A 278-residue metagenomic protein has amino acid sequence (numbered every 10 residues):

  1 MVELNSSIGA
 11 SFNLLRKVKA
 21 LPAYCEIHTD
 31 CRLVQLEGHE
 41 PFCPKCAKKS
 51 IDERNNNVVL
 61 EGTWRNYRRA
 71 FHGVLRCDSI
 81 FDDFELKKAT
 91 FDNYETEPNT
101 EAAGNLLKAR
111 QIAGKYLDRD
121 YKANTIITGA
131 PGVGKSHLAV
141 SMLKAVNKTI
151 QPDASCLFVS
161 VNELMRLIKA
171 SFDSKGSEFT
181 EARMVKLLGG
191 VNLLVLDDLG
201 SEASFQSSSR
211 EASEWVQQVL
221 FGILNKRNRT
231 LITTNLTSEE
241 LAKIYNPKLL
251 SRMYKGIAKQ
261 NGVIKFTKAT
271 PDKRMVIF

Functional and structural regions predicted by a protein language model:
M1-G104, K268-F278: A short, basic N-terminal segment
N93-T125: Pre-Walker A (pre-P-loop) alpha-helix and adjacent loop at the N terminus of AAA/AAA+ ATPase modules, a conserved
A103-R110, N147-G190, E211: Short glycine-rich substrate-engagement loop in P-loop NTPases that contacts/grips substrate
Y121-V140: Walker A/P-loop nucleotide-binding motif
S141, A145, G222: Active-site signature of alpha/beta-hydrolase-fold catalytic machinery across serine- and Asp/Cys-nucleophile hydrolases
S155, G190-L193, K226-I232: Loop/turn-to-beta-strand initiation segments
R166, S171, L199-F278: Replace "adjacent to P-loop NTPase cores in ATP/GTP-dependent enzymes" with "adjacent to NTP-binding cores
